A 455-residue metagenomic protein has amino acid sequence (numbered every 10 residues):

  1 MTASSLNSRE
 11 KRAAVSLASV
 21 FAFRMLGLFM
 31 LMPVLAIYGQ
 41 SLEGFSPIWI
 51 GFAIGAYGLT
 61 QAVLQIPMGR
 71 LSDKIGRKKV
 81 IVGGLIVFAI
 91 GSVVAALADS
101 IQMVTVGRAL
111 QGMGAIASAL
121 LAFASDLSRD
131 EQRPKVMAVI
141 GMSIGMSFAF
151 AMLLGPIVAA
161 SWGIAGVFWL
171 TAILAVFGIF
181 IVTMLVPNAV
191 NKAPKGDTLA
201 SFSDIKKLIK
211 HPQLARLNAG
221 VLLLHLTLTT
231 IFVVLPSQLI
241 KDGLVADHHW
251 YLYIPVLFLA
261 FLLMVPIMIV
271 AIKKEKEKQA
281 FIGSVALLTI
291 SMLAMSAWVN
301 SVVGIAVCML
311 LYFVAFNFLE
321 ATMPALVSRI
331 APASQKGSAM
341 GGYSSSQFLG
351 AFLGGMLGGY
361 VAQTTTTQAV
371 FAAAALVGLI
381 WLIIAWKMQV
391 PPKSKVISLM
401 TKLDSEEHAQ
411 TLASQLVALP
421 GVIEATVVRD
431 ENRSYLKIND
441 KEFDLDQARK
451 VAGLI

Functional and structural regions predicted by a protein language model:
T2-E10, P187-N218: Juxtamembrane intracellular "pre-TM" segments in multi-pass secondary transporters
G58-I66, F148-A149, L257-V265, A351-F352: Residue-level signature of mid-helix packing/kink "hotspots" within the transmembrane helices of 12-pass Major
V63-D99: Conserved MFS/SLC helix-loop-helix module at the cytosolic interface between two early adjacent transmembrane helices
Q65-G76, L263-E277: Helix-to-loop junctions at the C-terminal end of transmembrane segments in multipass secondary transporters
G107-I144: Cytoplasmic helix-loop-helix junction between adjacent transmembrane helices in 12-TM secondary transporters
I140-T183: Helix-loop-helix hairpin linking two adjacent transmembrane segments in secondary transporters
I173-K192, W381-Q389: C-terminal membrane-cytosol helix-exit motif in multi-pass small-molecule transporters
